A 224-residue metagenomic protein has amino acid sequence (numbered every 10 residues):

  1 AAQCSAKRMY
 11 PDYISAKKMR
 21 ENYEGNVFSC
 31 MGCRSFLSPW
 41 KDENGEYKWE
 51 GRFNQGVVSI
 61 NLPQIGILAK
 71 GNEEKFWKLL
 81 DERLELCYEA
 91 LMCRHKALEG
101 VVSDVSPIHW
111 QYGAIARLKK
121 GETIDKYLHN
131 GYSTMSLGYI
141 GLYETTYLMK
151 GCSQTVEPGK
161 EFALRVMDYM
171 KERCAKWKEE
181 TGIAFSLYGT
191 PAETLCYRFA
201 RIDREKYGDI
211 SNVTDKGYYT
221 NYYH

Functional and structural regions predicted by a protein language model:
A1-G131, L148, C152-H224: Conserved catalytic cores of very large enzyme subunits
M135-L148, D168: Contiguous, well-ordered alpha-helical segments that form the cores/surfaces of helical PPI scaffolds
